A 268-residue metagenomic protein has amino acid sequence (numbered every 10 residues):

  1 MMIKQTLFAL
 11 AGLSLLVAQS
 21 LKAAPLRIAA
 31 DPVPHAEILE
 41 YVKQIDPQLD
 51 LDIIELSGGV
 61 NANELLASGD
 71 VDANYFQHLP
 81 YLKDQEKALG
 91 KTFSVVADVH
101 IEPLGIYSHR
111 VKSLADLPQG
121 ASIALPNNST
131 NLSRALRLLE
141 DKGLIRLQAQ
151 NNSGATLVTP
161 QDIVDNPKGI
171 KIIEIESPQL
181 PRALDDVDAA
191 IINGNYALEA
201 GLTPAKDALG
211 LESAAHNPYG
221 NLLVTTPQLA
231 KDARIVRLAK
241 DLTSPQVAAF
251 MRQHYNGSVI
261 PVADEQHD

Functional and structural regions predicted by a protein language model:
L16-A23: Sec/Tat signal peptide C-region and signal peptidase I cleavage site
A29-D52, L65: Short, polar/charged alpha-helical segment
I45, V60-N74, K87-A88, L136-L138 (+2 more regions): Short helices/loops that flank or line small-molecule/ion binding pockets
D50-G58, Q148-L157, K168-I175: Short beta-strand-to-loop elements that line the ligand-binding cleft of bilobed periplasmic-binding protein-like
D84-V96, H109-V111, L184-D186, I191 (+1 more regions): Ligand-binding "clamshell"
V96-R146, A248: A conserved helix-loop-strand patch within extracytoplasmic ligand-binding domains of the periplasmic binding
A97-S108, L198-K240, V259-D268: Periplasmic-binding protein-like
S133-E140, L242-V262: Periplasmic-binding protein-like
